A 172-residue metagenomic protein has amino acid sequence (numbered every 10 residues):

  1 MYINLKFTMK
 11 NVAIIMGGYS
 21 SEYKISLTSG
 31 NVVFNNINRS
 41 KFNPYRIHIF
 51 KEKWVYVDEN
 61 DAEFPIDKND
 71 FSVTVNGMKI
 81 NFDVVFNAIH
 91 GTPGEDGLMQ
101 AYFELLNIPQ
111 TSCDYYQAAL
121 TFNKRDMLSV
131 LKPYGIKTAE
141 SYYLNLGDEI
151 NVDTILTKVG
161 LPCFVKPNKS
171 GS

Functional and structural regions predicted by a protein language model:
Y2-Y116, L120-F122, D126, P133 (+1 more regions): ATP-binding N-terminal substructure of ATP-dependent carboxylate-amine bond-forming enzymes
I80, I136, V159: Structured loop/turn residues at beta-strand edges in well-structured enzyme cores
V130-T138: Basic phosphate/pyrophosphate-binding loop/patch that engages nucleotide-derived ligands
L131-K132, L156-S172: ATP-grasp fold ATP-binding core
